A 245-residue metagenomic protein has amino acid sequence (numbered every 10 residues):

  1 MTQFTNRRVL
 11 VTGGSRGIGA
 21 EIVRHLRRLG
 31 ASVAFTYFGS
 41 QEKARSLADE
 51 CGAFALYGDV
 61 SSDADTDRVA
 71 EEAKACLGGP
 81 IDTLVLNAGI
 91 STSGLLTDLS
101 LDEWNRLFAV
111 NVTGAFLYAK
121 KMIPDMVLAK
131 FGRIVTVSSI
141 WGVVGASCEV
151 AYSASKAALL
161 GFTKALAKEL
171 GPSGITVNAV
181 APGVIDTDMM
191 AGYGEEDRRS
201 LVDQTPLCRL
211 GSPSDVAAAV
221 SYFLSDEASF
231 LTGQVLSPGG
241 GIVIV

Functional and structural regions predicted by a protein language model:
S15-R16: Conserved glycine-rich cofactor-binding loop
L95-L96, E103-F108, M190, L201: Substrate-binding pocket helix/loop in short-chain dehydrogenase/reductase
A119, S155, T163: Active-site helix of classical SDR
P124, K168-E169, S229: Alpha-helical segment proximal to the catalytic Tyr-Lys
S139: Residue(s) in the substrate-gating loop at a strand-loop-helix junction that position the organic substrate next
V144, S221, T232-V245: Short C-terminal tail/terminal secondary-structure segment of NAD(P)H-dependent dehydrogenase/reductase domains
G171, T176, L231-G233: Short, small/polar-rich loop/turn modules that mediate ligand/substrate recognition or access, typified
